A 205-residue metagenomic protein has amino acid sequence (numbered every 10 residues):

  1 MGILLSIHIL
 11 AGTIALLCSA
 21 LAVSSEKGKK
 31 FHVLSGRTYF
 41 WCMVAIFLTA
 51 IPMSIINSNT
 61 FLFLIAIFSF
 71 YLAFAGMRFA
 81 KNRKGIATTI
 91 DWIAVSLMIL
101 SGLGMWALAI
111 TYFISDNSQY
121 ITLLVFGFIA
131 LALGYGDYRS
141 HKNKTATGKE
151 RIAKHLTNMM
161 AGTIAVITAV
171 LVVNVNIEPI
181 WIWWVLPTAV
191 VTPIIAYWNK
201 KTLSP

Functional and structural regions predicted by a protein language model:
M1-P205: Alpha-helical membrane insertion/targeting regions
